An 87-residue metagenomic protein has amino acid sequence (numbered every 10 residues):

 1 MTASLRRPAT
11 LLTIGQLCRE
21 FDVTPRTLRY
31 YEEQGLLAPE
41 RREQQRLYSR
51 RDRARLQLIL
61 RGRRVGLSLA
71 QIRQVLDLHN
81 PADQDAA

Functional and structural regions predicted by a protein language model:
M1-R19, A38-R42, R50-A87: Arg/Lys-rich, alpha-helical DNA-contact motif
Y31, Y48: Conserved active-site tyrosine of GNAT-family acetyltransferases
G35: Glycine-centered, phosphate/nucleic-acid-interacting loop/turn motifs that mediate DNA/RNA or nucleotide
Q45: Conserved catalytic core of two-component sensor histidine kinases, primarily the HATPase_c ATP-binding
